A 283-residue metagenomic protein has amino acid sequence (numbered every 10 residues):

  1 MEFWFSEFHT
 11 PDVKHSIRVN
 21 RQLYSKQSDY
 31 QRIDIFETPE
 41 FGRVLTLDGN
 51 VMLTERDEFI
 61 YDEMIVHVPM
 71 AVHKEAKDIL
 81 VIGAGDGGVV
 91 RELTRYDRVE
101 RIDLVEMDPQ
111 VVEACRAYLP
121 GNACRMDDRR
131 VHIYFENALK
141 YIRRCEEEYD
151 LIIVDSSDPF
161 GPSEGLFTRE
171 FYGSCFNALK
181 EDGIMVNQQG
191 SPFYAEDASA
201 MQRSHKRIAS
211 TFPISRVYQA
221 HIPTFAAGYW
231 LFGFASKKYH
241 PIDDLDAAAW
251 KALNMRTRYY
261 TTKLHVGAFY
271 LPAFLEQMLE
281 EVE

Functional and structural regions predicted by a protein language model:
M1-D34, A227-E283: SAM/dcSAM-binding transferase cores
M1-M52, D57-E63, H67-M70, K74: N-terminal accessory segments
E2-W4, S28, L53-D182, Y194-M201 (+1 more regions): The AdoMet/dcAdoMet-binding core of the Class I SAM-like
N50, Q189-G190: Glycine- and acidic
E92, Y96, R207-T211, K237: Alpha-helical structural signal in soluble globular domains
Y172-G173, A198-Q219, G233: Conserved Class I S-adenosyl-L-methionine
D182-Q189: Conserved beta-strand signature within the Rossmann-like core of class I S-adenosyl-L-methionine
A220-T224: Short proline/glycine-enriched turn/loop segments at secondary-structure junctions
